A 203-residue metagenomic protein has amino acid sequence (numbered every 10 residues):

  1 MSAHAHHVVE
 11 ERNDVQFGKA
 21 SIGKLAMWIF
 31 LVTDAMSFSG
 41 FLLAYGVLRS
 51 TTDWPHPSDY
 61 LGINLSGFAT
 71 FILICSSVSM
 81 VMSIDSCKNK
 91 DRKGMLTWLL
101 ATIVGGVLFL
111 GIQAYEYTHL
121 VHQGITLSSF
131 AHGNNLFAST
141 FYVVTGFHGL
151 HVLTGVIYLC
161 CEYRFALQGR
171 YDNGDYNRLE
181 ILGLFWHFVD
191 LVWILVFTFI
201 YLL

Functional and structural regions predicted by a protein language model:
M1-L203: ...captures the hydrophobic TM-helix bundle architecture rather than a specific catalytic motif, and can also fire on
